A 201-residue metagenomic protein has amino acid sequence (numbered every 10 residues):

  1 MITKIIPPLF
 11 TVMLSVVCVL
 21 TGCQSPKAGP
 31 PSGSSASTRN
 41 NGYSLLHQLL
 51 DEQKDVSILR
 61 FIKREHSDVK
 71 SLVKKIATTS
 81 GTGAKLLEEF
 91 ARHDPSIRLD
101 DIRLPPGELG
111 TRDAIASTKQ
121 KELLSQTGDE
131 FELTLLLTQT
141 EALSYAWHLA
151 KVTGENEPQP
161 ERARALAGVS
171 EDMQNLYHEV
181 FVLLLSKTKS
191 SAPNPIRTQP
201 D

Functional and structural regions predicted by a protein language model:
M1-C23: Sec-dependent bacterial lipoprotein signal peptides
C23-D201: His/Met- and acidic-residue-enriched segments that coordinate or traffic transition-metal cofactors and support
